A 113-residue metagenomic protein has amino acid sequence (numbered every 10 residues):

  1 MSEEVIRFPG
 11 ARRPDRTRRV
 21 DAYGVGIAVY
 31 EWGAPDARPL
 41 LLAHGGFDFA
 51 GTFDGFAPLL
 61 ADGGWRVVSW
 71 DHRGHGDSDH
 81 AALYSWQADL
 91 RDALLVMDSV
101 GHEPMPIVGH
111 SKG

Functional and structural regions predicted by a protein language model:
M1-L40, D62-W65, H102: Alpha/beta-hydrolase fold catalytic core
A28-D77: Conserved HGGG/HGGXW glycine-rich cap/lid loop of the alpha/beta-hydrolase fold
H72-V108: Active-site loop/oxyanion-hole signature of alpha/beta-hydrolase fold enzymes
G109, G113: Gly/Ala-rich beta-loop-alpha elbow adjacent to hydrolase catalytic centers
